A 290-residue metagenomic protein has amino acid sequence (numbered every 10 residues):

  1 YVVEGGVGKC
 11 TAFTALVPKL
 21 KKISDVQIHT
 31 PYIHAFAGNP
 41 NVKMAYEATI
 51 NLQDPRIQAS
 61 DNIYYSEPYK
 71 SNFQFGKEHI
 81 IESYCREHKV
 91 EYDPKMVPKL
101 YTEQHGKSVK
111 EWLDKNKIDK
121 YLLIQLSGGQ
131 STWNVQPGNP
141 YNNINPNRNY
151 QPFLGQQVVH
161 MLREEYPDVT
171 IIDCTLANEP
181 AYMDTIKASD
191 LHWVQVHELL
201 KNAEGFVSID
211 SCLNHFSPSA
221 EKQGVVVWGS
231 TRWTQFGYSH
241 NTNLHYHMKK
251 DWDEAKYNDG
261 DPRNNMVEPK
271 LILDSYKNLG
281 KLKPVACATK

Functional and structural regions predicted by a protein language model:
Y1-K290: Catalytic machinery of carbohydrate-active enzymes, primarily nucleotide-sugar-dependent glycosyltransferases
